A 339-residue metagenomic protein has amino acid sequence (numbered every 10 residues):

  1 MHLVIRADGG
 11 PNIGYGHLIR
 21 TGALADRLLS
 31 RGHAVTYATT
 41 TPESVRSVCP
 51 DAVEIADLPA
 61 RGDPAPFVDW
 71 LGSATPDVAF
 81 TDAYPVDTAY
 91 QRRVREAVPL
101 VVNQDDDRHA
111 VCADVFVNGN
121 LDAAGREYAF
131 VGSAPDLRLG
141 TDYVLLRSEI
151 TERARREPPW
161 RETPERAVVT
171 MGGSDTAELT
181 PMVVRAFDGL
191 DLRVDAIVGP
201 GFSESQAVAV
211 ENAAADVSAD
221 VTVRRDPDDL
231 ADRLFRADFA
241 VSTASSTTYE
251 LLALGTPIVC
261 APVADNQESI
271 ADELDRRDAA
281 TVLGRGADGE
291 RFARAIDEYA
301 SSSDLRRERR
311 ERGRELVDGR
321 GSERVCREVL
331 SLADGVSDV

Functional and structural regions predicted by a protein language model:
R6, G10-Y15, A23-R27, A38-V48 (+1 more regions): Active-site and donor-binding regions of nucleotide-sugar-utilizing enzymes
A113-E178, I197-Q206: A nucleotide-sugar donor-handling region in carbohydrate enzymes
E162-A237: Donor-nucleotide binding loops and adjacent catalytic segments primarily of GT-B fold Leloir glycosyltransferases
F235-S246: Acidic donor-binding loop of glycosyltransferase active sites
A240-S242, P257-N266: Short hydrophobic beta-strand element within catalytic cores of glycosyltransferases and related nucleotide-activated
N266-A295: Change "using UDP/GDP/dTDP sugars" to "using nucleotide sugars
L305-G319: A short, well-ordered alpha-helix in the C-terminal region of glycosyltransferases
D318-V339: C-terminal alpha-helical cap of glycosyltransferases
